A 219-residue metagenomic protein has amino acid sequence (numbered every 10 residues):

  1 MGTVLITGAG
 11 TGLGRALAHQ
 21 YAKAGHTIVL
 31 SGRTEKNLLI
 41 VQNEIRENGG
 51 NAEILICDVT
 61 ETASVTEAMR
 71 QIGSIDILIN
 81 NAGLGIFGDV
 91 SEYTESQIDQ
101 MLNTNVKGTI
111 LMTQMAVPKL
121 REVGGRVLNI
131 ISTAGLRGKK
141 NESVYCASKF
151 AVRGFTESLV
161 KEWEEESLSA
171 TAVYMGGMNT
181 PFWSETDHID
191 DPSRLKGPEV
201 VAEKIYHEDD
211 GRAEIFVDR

Functional and structural regions predicted by a protein language model:
G10-T11: Conserved glycine-rich cofactor-binding loop
H26-I40: Conserved glycine-rich Rossmann-like NAD(P)H-binding loop of the short-chain dehydrogenase/reductase
L55-E67, E95: The beta1-alpha1 cofactor-binding region of Rossmann-like NAD(H)/NADP(H)-dependent oxidoreductases
D89-V90, Q97-L102: Substrate-binding pocket helix/loop in short-chain dehydrogenase/reductase
T113, S148: Active-site helix of classical SDR
S132: Residue(s) in the substrate-gating loop at a strand-loop-helix junction that position the organic substrate next
E165-L168, A172-V173, T180, S184 (+1 more regions): C-terminal helical subdomain
